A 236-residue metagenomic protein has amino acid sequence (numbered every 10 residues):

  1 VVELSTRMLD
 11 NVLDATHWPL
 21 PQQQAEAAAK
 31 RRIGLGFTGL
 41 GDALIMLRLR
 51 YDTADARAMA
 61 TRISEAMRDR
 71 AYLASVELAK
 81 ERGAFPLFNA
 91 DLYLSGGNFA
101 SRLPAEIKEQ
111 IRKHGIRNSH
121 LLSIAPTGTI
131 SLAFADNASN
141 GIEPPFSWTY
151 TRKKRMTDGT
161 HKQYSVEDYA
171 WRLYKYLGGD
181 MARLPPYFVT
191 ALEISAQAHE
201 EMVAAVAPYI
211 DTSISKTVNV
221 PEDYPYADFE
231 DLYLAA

Functional and structural regions predicted by a protein language model:
V1-V2, L44: Alpha-helical support elements that line or immediately flank enzyme active sites and cofactor-binding pockets
V2-A15, G97-A100, Q110-R117, L122-A235: Catalytic alpha/beta core of large soluble enzyme barrels
V2-Q24, A28, L49-T127, I214-S215 (+1 more regions): Internal maturation/activation junctions in enzymes
D10, R31-M46, S95, T129-L132: Contiguous, well-ordered alpha-helical segments that form the cores/surfaces of helical PPI scaffolds
G34-G39, G83, G141, G159: Glycine-centered flexibility motif
G36-G39, A71, D228: Residue-level detector of well-ordered alpha-helical segments, enriched for hydrophobic/aromatic packing positions
L44-D52, A138: Short helix-capping/linker segments at secondary-structure and domain boundaries
